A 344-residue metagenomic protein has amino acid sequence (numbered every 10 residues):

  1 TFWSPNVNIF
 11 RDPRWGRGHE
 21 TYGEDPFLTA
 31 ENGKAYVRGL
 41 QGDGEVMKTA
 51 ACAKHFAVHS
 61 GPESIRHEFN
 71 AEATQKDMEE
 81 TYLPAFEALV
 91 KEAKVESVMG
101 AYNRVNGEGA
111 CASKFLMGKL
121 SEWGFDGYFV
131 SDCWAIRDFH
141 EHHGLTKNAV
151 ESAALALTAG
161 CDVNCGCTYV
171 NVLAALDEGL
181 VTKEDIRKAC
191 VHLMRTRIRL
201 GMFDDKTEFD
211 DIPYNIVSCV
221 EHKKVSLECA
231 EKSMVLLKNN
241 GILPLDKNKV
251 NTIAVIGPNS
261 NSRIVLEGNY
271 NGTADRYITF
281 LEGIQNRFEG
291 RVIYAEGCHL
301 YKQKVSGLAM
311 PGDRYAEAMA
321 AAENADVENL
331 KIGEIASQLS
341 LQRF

Functional and structural regions predicted by a protein language model:
T1-F344: Glycoside hydrolase catalytic-domain context in secreted enzymes
